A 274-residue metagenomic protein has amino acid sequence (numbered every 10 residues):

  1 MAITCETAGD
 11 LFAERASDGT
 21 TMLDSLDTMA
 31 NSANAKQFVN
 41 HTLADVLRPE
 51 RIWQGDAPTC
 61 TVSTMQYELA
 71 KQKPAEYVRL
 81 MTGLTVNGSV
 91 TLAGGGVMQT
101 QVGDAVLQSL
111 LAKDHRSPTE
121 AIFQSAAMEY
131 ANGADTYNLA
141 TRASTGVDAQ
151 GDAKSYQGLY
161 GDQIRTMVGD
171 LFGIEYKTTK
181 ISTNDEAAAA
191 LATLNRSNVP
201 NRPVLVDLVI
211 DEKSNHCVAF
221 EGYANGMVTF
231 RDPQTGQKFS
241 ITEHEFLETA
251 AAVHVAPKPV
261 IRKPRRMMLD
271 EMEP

Functional and structural regions predicted by a protein language model:
A2-S144, E175-T179, N184, A188 (+3 more regions): Active-site nucleophile-adjacent alpha helix/oxyanion-hole segment immediately C-terminal to the catalytic cysteine
D162-P274: Active-site signature of cysteine proteases
